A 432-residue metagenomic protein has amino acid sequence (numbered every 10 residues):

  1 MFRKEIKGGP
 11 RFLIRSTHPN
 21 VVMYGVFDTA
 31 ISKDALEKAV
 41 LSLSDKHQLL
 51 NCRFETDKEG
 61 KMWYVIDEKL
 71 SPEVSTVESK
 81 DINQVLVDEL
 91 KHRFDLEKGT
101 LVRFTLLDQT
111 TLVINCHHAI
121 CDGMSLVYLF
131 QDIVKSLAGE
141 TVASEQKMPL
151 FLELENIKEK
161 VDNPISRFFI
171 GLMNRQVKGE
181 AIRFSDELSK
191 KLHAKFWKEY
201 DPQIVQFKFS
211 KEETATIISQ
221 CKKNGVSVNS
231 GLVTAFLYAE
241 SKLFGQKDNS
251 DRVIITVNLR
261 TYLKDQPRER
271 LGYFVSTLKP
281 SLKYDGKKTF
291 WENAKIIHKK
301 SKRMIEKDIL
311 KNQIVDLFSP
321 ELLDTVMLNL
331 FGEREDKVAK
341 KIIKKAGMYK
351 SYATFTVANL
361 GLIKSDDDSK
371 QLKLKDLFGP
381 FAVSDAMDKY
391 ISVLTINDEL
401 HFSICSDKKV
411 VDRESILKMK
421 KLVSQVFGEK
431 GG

Functional and structural regions predicted by a protein language model:
M1-E59, K80-V102, K242-G432: Acyl-thioester-dependent acyl-group transfer interface
M1-R11, V21, I120, M124 (+3 more regions): Non-catalytic, low-complexity flexible loops and terminal extensions
F27-Q48, I114-Q131, Q206-K247, F402 (+1 more regions): Acyl activation and transfer enzymes in specialized metabolism, enriched for ANL adenylate-forming modules
Q48-V85, R103-L107, V142-M173, L188-K190 (+1 more regions): Small-residue-rich loop/turn and linker elements
Y64-V65, Q206, A358: ATP-dependent carboxylate/phosphate-activation module, predominantly the ATP-grasp catalytic core and closely related
S79-I82, L96-G139, P149-P164, L394-V411 (+2 more regions): Histidine-centered acyl-transfer/condensation active-site motif and its immediate structural neighborhood
Q109, K222-K223, N249, S351: Short, well-ordered loop/turn elements at secondary-structure boundaries
A194-G245, I255, D368-Q371, K375-V393: Well-ordered, non-transmembrane segments within structured domains
